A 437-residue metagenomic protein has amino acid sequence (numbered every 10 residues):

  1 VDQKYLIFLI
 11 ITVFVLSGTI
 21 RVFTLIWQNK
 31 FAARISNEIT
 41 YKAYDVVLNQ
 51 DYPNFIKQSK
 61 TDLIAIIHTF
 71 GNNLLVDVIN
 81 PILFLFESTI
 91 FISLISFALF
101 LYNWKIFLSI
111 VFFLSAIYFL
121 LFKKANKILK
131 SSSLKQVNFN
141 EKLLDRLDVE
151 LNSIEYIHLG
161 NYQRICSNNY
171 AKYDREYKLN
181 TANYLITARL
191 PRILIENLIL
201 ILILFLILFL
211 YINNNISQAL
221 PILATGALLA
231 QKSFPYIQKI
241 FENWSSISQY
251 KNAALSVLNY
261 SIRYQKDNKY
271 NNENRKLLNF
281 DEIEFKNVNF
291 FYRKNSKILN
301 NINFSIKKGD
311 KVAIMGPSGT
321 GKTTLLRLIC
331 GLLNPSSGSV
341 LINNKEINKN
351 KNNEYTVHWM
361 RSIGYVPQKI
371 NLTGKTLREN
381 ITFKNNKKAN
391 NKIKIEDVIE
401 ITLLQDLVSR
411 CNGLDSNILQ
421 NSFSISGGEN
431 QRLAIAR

Functional and structural regions predicted by a protein language model:
I10-S17, R21, L114-I117, R192-I199 (+1 more regions): Hydrophobic alpha-helical segments in the permease module
Q28, L48-L94, N180, R189-L190: Juxtamembrane loop-to-helix connectors within ABC transporter transmembrane domains
A33, Y41-G71, R146-N169, N243 (+3 more regions): Short intracellular "coupling" helices and adjacent cytoplasmic loop segments at the cytosolic face of multi-pass
L83-L134, F205-A219: Transmembrane helices of ABC transporter permease
F139, L143, E155-Y162, I186-R189 (+2 more regions): Cytosolic ends of transmembrane helices, especially the final helix of ABC transmembrane type-1 domains
M315-P317: The feature captures the beta-strand-to-loop junction immediately N-terminal to the Walker
C330: Helix-to-loop junction immediately C-terminal to a conserved catalytic motif
P367-N417: Conserved "ABC signature" C-loop
